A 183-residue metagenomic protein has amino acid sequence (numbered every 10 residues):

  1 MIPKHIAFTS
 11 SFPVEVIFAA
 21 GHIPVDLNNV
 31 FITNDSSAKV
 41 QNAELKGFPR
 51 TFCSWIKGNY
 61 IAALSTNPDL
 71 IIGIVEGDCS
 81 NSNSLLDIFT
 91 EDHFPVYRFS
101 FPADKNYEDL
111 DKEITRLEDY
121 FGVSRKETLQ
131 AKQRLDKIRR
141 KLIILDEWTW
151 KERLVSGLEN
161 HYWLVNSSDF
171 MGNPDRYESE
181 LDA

Functional and structural regions predicted by a protein language model:
M1-K126, Q130: Trp/Phe/Arg-rich N-terminal binding region typifying the photolyase-homology
M1-K4, D111, T115-A183: A charged, amphipathic alpha-helical module
